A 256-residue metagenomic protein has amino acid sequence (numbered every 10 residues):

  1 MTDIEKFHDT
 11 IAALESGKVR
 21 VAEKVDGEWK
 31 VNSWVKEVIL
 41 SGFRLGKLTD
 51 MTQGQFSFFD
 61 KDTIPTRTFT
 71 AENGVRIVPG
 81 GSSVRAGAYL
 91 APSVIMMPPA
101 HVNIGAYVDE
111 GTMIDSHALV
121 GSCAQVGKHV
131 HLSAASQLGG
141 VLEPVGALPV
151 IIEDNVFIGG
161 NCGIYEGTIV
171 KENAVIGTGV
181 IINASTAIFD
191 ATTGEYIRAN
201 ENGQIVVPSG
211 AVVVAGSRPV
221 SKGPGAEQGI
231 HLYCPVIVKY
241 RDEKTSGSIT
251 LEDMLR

Functional and structural regions predicted by a protein language model:
M1-V75, Q204-I205, S209-A211, A215-R256: Terminal amphipathic alpha-helical/low-complexity segments used for targeting or macromolecular assembly
A71, R76-G225, I237: Structural signal for interior beta-strand "rungs" in well-ordered beta-sheet cores of soluble enzyme domains
